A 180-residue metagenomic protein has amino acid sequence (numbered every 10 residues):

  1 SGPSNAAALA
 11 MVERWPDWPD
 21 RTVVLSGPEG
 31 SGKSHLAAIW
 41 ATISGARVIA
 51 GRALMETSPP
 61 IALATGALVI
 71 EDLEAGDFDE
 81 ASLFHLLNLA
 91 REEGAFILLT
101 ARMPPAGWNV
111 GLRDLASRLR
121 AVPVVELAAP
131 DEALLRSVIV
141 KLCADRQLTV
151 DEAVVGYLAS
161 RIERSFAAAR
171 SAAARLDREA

Functional and structural regions predicted by a protein language model:
S1-A7: Dynamic helix-loop-helix/coil hinge segments at AAA+ ATPase domain boundaries and subdomain interfaces
E13-D20: Phosphate-binding P-loop
D20-L36: Walker A/P-loop nucleotide-binding motif
A41-R52: Post-Walker A helix-loop "phosphate-sensing" segment adjacent to the P-loop in P-loop NTPases
P60-A101: Conserved nucleotide-sensing/catalytic segment adjacent to the nucleotide-binding pocket in NTP-handling enzymes
P105-R120: Short regulatory helix/loop adjacent to the ATP-binding pocket of P-loop NTPases
V122-L134: Conserved AAA+ ATPase "SRH/arginine-finger" region at the nucleotide-binding site
G156-S160, A167-E179: C-terminal helical "lid" of AAA+/P-loop NTPase domains
